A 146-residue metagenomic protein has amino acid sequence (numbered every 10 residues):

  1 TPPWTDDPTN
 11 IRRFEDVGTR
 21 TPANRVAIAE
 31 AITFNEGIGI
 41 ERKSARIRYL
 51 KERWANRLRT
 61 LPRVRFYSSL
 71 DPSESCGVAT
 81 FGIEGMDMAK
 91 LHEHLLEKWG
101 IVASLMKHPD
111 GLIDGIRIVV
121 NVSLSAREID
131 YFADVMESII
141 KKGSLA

Functional and structural regions predicted by a protein language model:
T1-I11: Mobile, glycine-enriched helix-loop/loop "lid" segments at the mouths of ligand-binding/catalytic clefts that gate
T9-N56: Structural signature of PLP-dependent enzymes
I11, E74-V78, I113-R117: Short, solvent-exposed beta-strand edge segments and adjacent coil->beta transition regions
N24, D71-S73, P109-I113: Short, flexible turn/loop "capping" segments at secondary-structure junctions
R25-I28, M88, I129: A general structural signal for well-ordered alpha-helical segments in protein cores
I40, R48-W99: Conserved PLP-binding catalytic core of the aspartate aminotransferase-like
H94-A103, K107-A146: PLP-dependent enzyme catalytic core of the Aspartate aminotransferase-like
